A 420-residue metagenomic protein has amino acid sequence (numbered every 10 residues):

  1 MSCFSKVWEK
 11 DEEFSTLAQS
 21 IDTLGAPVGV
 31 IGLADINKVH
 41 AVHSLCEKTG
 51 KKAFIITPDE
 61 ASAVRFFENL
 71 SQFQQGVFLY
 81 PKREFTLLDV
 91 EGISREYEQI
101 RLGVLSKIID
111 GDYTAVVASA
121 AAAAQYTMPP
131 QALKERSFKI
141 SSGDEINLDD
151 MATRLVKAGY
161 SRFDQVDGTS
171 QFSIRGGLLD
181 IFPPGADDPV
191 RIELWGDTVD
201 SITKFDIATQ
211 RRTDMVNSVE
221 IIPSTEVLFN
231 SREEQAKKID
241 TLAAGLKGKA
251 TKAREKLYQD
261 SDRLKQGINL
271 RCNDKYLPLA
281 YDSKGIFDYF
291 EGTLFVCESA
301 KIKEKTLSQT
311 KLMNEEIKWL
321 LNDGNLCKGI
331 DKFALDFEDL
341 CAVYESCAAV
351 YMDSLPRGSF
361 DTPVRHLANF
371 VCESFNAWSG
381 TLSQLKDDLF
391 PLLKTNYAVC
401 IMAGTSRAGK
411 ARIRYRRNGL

Functional and structural regions predicted by a protein language model:
M1-L420: ASCE RecA-like P-loop NTPase motor cores that couple ATP hydrolysis to mechanical translocation on nucleic acids
